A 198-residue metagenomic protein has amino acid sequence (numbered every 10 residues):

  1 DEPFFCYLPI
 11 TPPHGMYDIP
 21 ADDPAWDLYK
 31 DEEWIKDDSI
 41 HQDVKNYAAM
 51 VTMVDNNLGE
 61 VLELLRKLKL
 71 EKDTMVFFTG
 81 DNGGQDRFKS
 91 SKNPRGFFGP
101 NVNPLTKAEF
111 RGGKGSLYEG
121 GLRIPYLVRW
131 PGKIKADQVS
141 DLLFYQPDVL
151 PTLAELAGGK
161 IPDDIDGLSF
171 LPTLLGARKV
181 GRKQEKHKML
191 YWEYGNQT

Functional and structural regions predicted by a protein language model:
D1-E2, R66-E71, V180-G181: Surface-exposed acidic, glycine-flexible loop patches that form ligand/cofactor-binding and adhesion interfaces
D1-K45, Q85-P94: Active-site His/acidic residue clusters
F4-P9, Y47, V51, L58 (+3 more regions): Beta-strand elements within well-structured catalytic alpha/beta cores of enzymes that handle phosphate/sulfate esters
L8-P12, P20, T79-N82, L122 (+2 more regions): Active-site-proximal beta-strand/loop segments in catalytic clefts of secreted hydrolases
P9-I10, M53-S91: Metal-dependent active-site segment of extracytoplasmic phospho-/sulfohydrolases and closely related
H41-D55, S140-F144, D164: Soluble non-cytosolic domains of exported or imported proteins
A48-V51, D55-L62, R66, L150-A154 (+3 more regions): Non-transmembrane alpha-helical segments in soluble domains of secreted/periplasmic/extracellular proteins
D86-E119, K133-Q138, L142, P147-T198: C-terminal cap/loop subdomain of S1 sulfatases and analogous C-terminal strand-loop tails that border
